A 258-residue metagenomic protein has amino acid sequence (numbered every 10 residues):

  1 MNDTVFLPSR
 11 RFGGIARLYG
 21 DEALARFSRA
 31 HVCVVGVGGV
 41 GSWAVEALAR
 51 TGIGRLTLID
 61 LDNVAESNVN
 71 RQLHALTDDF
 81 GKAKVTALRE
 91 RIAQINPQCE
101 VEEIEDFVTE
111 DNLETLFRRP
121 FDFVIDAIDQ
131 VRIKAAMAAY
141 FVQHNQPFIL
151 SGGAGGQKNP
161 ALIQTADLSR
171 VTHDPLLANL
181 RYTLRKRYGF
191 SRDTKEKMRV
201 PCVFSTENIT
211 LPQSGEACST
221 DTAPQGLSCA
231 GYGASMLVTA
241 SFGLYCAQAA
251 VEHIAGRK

Functional and structural regions predicted by a protein language model:
M1-C33, E66: N-terminal charged helix/coil linker that caps or initiates catalytic domains
N2-F6, R119-F123, I128-I133, Q143 (+4 more regions): Glycine-rich phosphate/adenylate-binding loop
V34-G36, I59: Conserved N-terminal Rossmann-fold NAD(P)-binding element of oxidoreductases
V40: Hydrophobic/small residue at the entry helix of a nucleotide-binding pocket
R55-N96: Glycine-rich phosphate-binding loop and adjoining beta1-alpha1-beta2 segment of Rossmann-like nucleotide-binding folds
I104-L113: Conserved SAM/SAH-binding loop
